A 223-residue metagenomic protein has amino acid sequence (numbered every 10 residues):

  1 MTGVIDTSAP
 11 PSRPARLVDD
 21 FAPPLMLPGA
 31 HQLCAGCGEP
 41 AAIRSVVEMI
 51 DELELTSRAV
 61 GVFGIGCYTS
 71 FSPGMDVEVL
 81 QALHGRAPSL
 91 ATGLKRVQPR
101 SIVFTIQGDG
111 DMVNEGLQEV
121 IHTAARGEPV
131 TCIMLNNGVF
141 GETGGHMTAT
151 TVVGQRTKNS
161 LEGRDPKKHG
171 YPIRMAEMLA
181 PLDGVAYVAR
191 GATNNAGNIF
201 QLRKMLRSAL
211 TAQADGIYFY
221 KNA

Functional and structural regions predicted by a protein language model:
M1-D19, P28, Y220-A223: Flexible, low-complexity linker and terminal segments
R13-L83: Active-site diphosphate/adenylate-binding microenvironment
L25-L27, A35, L53-T56, R96-P99 (+5 more regions): Solvent-exposed alpha-helices and their adjacent loops that cap or buttress functional pockets in soluble metabolic
L33-A35, T105-Q107, Y187-A192: Short catalytic-loop micro-motif centered on adjacent basic/acidic residues
G38, A42, R86-L90, Y171 (+1 more regions): Catalytic-loop motifs flanking and including active-site residues across diverse enzymes
A59-G61, S101-T105, V130, A209-Y220: Generic beta-sheet signal
I65-G141, K204: Thiamine diphosphate
E115-R126, L135, V139-A223: Glycine-rich ThDP/TPP pyrophosphate-binding loop and its adjacent helix/strand module within ThDP-dependent enzymes
